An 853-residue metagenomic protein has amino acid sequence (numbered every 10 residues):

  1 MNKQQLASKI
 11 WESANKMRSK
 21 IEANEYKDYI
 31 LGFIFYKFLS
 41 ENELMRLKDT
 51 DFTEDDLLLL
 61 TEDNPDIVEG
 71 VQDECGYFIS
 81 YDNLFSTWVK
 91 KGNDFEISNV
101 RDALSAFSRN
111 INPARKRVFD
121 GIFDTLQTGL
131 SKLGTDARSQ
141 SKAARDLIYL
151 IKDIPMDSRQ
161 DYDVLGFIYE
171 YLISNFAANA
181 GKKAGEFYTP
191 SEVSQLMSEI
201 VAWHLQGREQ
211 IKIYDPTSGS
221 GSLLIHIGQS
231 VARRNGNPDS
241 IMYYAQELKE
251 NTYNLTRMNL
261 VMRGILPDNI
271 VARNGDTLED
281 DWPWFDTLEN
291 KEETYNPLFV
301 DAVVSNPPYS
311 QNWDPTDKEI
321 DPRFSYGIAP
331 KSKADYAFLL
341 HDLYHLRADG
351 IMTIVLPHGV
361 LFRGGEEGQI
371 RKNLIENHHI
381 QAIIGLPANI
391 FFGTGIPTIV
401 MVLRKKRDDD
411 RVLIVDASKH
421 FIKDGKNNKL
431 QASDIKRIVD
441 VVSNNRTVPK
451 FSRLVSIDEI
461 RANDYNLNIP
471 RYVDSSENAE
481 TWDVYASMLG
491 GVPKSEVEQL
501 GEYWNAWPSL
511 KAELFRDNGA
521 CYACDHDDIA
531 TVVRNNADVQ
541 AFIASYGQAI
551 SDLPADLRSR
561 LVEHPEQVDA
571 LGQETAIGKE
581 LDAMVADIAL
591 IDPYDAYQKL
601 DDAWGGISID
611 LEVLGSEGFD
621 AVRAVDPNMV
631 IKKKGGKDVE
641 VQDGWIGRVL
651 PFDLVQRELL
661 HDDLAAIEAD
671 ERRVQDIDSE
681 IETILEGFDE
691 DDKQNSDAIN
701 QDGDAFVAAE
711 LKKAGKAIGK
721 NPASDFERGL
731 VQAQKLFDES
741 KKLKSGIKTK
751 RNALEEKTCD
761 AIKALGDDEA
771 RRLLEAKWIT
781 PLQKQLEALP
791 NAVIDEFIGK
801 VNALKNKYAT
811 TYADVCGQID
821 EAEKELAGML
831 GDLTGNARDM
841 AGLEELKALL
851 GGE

Functional and structural regions predicted by a protein language model:
M1-V201, D268-T277, G385-A388, V412-A417 (+3 more regions): Non-catalytic, mostly N-terminal accessory regions of nucleic-acid modification and defense proteins
Q5, K9-I10, K16, E22-F38 (+1 more regions): Conserved Class I SAM-dependent methyltransferase catalytic core
A137, S158, T217, A245-K249 (+13 more regions): Hydrophobic alpha-helical scaffolding
K183-S305, S310-D314, I320-S325, A337 (+3 more regions): Conserved S-adenosyl-L-methionine
A232, V261, I265, P308 (+13 more regions): Hydrophobic alpha-helix feature that most strongly marks membrane-spanning transmembrane helices and their immediate
F285-D286, D317, A329-S332, I762: Catalytic core segments in nucleotide and nucleic-acid processing enzymes
N312-W313, F362-G364, F391-T394, D409-R411 (+1 more regions): Short acidic/glycine-rich loop or secondary-structure boundary segments that cap or lie
T398-D440, N444: Conserved P-loop NTPase
